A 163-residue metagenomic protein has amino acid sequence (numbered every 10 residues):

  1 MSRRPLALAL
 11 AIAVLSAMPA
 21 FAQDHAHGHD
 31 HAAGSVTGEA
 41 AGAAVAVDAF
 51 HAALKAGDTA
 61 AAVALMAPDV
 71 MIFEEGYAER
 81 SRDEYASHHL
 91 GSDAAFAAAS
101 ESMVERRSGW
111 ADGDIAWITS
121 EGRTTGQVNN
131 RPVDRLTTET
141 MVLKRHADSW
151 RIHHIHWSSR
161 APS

Functional and structural regions predicted by a protein language model:
M1-P5: Positively charged n-region of N-terminal signal peptides that target proteins for export
A7-A17: Bacterial N-terminal signal peptides
A20-P68: Short, low-complexity N-terminal intrinsically disordered segments enriched in polar/charged residues
Q23, L136-A161: Short beta-strand edge/turn micro-motifs at domain boundaries
Q23, M71, S87-V133: Surface-exposed, charged secondary-structure patches
V47-D58, M66-V70, E74, H89-F96 (+2 more regions): Sec/Tat-exported extracytoplasmic proteins
F50, A61-A62, V70, Y85 (+2 more regions): Hydrophobic pocket/interface hotspot
M66, G76-Y77, S120-T124, E139 (+1 more regions): A mature extracytoplasmic/lumenal domain signature
